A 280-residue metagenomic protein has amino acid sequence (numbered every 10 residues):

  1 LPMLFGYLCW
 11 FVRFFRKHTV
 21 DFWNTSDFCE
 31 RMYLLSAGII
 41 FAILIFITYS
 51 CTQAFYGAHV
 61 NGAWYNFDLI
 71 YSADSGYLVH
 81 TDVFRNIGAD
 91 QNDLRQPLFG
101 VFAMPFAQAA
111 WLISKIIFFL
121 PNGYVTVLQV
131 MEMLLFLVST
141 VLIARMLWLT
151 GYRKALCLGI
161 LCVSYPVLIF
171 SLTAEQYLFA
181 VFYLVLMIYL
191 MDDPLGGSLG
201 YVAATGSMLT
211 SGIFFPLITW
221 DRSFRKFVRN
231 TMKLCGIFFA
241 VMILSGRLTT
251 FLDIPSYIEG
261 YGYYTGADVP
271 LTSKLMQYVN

Functional and structural regions predicted by a protein language model:
L1-Q53: Start-transfer (signal-anchor) and selected internal transmembrane alpha helices of multi-pass inner/ER membrane
T25-S36, S223-I237: Membrane-interfacial entry segments at the cytosolic side of transmembrane helices
I45-T52, F227-N280: Membrane-lumen/periplasm interface segments of specific transmembrane helices in polyprenyl phosphate-linked
G88-N122, T126: Short hydrophobic/aromatic helix or loop-helix immediately within or flanking a transmembrane segment in polytopic
V141-V163: Transmembrane-helix signature of polytopic, membrane-embedded enzymes that assemble or transfer cell-envelope glycans
V167, F179-G196: Specific aromatic-rich, kink-prone transmembrane helix
L172-L178: Short acidic/glycine- and proline-prone juxtamembrane loop motifs at membrane-interface regions of multi-pass membrane
P194-K226: Membrane-interface alpha helices of multi-pass inner-membrane proteins
